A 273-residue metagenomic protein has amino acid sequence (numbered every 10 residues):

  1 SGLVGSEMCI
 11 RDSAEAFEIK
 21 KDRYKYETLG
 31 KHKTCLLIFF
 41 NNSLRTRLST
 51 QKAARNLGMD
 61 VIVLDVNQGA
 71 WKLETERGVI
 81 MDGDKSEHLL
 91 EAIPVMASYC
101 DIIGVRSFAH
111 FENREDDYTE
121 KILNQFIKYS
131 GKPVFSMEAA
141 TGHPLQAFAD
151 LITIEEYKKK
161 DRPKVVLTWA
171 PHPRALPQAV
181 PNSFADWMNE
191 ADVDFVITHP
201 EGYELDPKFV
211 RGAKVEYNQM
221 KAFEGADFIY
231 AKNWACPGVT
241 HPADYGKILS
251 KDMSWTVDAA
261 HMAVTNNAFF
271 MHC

Functional and structural regions predicted by a protein language model:
G2-C9: Short, small-residue-biased leader/transition segments that mark boundaries at the very start of proteins
L3, A97, A222-E224: A short, aliphatic-rich alpha-helical micro-motif
V4, L57, Y129-S130, A191 (+2 more regions): Short, structured coil segments at secondary-structure junctions
T28-L37, S43-E155: Phosphate/diphosphate ligand-binding glycine-rich loop within oxidoreductases
L29-C35, R162-K164, N267: Phosphate-coordination loops involved in phosphoryl transfer and adenosine-cofactor binding
F40-G58, E155-G238: Glycine-rich phosphate/diphosphate-binding loop of Rossmann-like nucleotide-binding domains
F209-C273: Rossmann-like adenosine-cofactor binding region
